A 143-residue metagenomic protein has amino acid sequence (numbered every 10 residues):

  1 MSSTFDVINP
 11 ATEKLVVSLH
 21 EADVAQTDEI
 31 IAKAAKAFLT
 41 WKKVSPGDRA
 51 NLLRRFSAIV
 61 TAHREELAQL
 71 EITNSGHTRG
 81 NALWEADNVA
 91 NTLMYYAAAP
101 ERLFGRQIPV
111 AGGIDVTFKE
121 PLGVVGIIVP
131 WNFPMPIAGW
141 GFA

Functional and structural regions predicted by a protein language model:
M1-G113: N-terminal Rossmann-like NAD(P)+-binding subdomain of aldehyde/semialdehyde dehydrogenases
G105-A143: Conserved small-residue-rich beta-alpha loop and adjacent elements that most often cradle the phosphate/pyrophosphate
